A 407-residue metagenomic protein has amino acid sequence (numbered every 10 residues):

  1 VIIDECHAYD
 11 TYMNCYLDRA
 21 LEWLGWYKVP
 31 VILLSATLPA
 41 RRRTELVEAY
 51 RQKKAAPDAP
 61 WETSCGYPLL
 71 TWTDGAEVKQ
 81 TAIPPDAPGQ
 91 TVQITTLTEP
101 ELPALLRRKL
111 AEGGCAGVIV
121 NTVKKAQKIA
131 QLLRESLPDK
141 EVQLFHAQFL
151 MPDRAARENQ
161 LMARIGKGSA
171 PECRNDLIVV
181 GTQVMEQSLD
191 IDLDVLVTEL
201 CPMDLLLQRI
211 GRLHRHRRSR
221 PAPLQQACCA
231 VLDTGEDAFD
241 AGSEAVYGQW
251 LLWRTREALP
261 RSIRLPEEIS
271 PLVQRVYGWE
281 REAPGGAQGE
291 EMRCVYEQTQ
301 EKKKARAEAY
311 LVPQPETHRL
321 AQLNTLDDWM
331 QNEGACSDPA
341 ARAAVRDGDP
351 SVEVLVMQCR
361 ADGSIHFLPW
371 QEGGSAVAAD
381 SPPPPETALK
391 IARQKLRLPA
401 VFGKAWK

Functional and structural regions predicted by a protein language model:
I2-D4, V120, G181: Hydrophobic residues in beta-strands of the RecA-like P-loop NTPase core, especially within AAA+ ATPase
E5-Y9, V184-M185: Conserved Walker B
H7-Q80: Post-DEXD/H (motif II) to motif III coupling segment of the RecA-like Helicase ATP-binding lobe
Y27-I32, C115, R174-I178: Loop/turn-to-beta-strand initiation segments
V29, K53-A126: Conserved interdomain linker/interface between the two RecA-like ATPase lobes of SF2 helicase motors
L34-L38, V180-V184, T198: Ser/Thr-glycine-rich phosphate-binding loops at phosphate-binding pockets of nucleotides, nucleotide cofactors
R43, P100, A104-S169, L193 (+1 more regions): C-terminal helicase lobe and adjacent C-terminal extensions/tails of nucleic-acid helicase motors
P171-E186: Conserved two-lobed SF2 helicase motor
